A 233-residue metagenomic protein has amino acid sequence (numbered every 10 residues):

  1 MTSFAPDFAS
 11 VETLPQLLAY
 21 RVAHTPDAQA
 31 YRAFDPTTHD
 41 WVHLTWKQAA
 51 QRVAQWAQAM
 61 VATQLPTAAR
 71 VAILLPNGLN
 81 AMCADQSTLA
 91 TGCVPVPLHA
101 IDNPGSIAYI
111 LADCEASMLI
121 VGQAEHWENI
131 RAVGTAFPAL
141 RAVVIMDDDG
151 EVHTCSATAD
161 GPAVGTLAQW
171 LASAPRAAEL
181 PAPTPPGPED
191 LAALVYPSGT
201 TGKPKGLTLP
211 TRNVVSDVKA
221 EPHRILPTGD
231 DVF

Functional and structural regions predicted by a protein language model:
L17-L44, E151-H153: AMP-dependent adenylate-forming
P26-Q29, I145, V164-G165, A174-Y196 (+2 more regions): Conserved pre-ATP/AMP-binding loop-to-beta segment of ANL
Y31-G78, M82-Q86, N103-A108, T166-L171 (+1 more regions): Conserved AMP-binding/adenylate-forming core of the ANL superfamily
D35-T38, E125-P188: ANL superfamily adenylate-forming
H43-K47, A192-K219: Conserved AMP-binding A3 loop
A50-Q55, P188, L207-T228: Conserved structural elements of the adenylate-forming
G92: Structured binding elements
D102-V133, D217-F233: Conserved ATP-dependent adenylate/AMP-binding module captured primarily in the ANL superfamily
